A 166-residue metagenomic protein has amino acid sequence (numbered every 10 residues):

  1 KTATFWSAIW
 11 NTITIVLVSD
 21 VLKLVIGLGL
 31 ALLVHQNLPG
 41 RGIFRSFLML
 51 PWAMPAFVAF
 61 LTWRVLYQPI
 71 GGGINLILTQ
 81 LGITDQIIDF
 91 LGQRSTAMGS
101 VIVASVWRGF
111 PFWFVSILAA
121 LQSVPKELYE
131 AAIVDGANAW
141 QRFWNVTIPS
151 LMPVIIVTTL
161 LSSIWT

Functional and structural regions predicted by a protein language model:
K1-T166: A structural signal for multi-pass alpha-helical bundles of membrane permease subunits that mediate small-molecule
